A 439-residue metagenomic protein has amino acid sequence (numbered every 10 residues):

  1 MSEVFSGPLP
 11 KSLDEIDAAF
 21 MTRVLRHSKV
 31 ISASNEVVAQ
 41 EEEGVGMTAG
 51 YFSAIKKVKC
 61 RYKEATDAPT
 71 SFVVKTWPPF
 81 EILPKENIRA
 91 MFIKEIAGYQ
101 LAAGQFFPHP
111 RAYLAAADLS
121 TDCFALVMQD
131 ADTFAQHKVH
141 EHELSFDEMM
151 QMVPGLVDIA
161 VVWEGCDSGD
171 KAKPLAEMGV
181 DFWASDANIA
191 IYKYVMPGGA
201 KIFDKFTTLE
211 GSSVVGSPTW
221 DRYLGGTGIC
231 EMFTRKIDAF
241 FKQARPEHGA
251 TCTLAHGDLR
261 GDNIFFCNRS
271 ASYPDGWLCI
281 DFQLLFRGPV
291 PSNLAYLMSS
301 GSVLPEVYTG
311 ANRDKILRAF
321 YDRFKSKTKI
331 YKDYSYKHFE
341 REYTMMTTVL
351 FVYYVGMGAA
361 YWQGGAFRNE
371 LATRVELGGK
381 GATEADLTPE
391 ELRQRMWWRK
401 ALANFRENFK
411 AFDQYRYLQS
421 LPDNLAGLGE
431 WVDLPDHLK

Functional and structural regions predicted by a protein language model:
S2-Q40: Juxta-kinase regulatory segment immediately upstream of eukaryotic protein kinase catalytic domains
E43-K201, V290-P291: Conserved ATP-binding subdomain of kinase catalytic cores across diverse folds
A49-Y62, M232-V290: Active-site acidic catalytic loop and adjacent metal/ATP-binding pocket of ATP-dependent phosphoryl transfer enzymes
A97, L284-K329, V349-E370, K400-A403: Active-site activation/catalytic loop segments of kinase-like enzymes and analogous catalytic loops in related
A135-D158, E164-H256, C267-S272, M396 (+1 more regions): ATP-dependent phospho-/nucleotidyl transfer catalytic cores
G155-V162, M345, V349-Y353: Alpha-helical scaffold segments in carbohydrate-active enzymes
Y331-T348, Q394-M396: All-alpha amphipathic helical-bundle segments outside canonical DNA-binding/catalytic cores that form hydrophobic
V349-K439: ATP/Mg2+ or Mg2+-diphosphate-binding catalytic cores that bind nucleotide phosphates or diphosphates via glycine-rich
